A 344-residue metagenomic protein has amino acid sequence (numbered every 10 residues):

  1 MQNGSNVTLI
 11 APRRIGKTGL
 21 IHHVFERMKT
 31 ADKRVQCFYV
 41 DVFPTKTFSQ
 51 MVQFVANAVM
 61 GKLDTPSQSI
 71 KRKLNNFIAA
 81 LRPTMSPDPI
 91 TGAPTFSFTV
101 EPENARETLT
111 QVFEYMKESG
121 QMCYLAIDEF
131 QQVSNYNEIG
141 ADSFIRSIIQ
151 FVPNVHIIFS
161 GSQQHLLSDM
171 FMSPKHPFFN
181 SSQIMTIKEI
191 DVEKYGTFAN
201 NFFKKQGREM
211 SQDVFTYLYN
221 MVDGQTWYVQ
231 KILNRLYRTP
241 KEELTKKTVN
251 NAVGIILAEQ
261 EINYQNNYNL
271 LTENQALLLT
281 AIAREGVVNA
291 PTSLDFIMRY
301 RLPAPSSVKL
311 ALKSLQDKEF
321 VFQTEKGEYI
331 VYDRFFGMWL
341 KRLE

Functional and structural regions predicted by a protein language model:
N3-V7, A11-I15, G19-Y124, V155 (+1 more regions): P-loop NTPase nucleotide-binding core
R27, F144, R235, S314: Alpha-helical DNA-recognition elements
K117-Y124, Q132-N137, F144-K175: Sensor-1/coupling segment of RecA-like P-loop NTPase cores
D169-N220, E242-E243: Helix-loop-helix "sensor" segment of P-loop NTPases
F215, R238-Q260: Conserved C-terminal helix/linker of AAA+ ATPases
F215-M221, W227-K241, L277-T280, K313: C-terminal helical "lid" of AAA+/P-loop NTPase domains
A258, I262-E344: C-terminal leucine-rich, beta-strand-based interaction scaffolds used for sensing/assembly
